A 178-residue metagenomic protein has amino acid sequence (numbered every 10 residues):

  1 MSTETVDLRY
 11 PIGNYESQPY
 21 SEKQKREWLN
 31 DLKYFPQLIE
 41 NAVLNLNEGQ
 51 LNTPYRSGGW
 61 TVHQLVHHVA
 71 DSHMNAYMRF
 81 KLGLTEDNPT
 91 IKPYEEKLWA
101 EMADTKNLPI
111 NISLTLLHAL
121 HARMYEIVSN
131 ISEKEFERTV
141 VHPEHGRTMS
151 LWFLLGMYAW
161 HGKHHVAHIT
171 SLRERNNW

Functional and structural regions predicted by a protein language model:
M1-E16, N52-K97, Y125, E137-W178: Short, contiguous alpha-helical
Y20, W99-I112, E144-F153: Acidic/His metal-coordination segments adjacent to aromatic residues that form catalytic metal sites in metalloenzymes
Y20-R56: Short, contiguous, helix-prone interaction/anchoring segments in small proteins
E22, W28-L29, S113-L114, H164 (+2 more regions): Short leucine-rich amphipathic alpha-helices used at interfaces
R26, N30-K33, H63, H67 (+4 more regions): A generic "alpha-helical surface" signal
L29, K33, N45, R56-H63 (+4 more regions): Alpha-helix initiation and capping sites
N30-A42, A100-E137: Acidic/histidine-rich alpha-helical segments that form the ligand environment of transition-metal centers
A42, L46-G49, D87, I131-K134 (+1 more regions): A short secondary-structure junction motif
